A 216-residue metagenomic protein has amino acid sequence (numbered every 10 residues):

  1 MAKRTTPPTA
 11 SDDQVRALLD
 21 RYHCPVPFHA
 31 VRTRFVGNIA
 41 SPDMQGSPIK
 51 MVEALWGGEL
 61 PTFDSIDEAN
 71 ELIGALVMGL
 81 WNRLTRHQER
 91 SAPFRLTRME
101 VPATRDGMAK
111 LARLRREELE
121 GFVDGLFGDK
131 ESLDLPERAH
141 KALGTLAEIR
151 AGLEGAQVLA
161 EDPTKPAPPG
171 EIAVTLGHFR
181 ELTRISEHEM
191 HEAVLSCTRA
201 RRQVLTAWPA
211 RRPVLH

Functional and structural regions predicted by a protein language model:
M1-L119, V123-H216: Domain-length accessory/inserted modules outside core catalytic folds
